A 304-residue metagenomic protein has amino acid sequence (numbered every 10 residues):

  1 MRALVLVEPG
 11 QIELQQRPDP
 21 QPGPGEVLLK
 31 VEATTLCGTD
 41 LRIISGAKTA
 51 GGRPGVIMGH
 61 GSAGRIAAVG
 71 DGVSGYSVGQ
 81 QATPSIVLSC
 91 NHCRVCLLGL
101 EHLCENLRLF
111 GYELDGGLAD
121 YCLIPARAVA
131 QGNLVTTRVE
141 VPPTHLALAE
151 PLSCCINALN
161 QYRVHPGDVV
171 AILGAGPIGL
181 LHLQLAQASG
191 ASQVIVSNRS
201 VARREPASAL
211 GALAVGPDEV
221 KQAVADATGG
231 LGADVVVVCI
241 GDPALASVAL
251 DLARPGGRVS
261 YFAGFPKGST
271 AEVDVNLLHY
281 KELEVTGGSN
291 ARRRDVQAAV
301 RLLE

Functional and structural regions predicted by a protein language model:
P20-T34, A47-C96, R138: Glycine-rich beta-strand-centered segment in the early N-terminal region that forms part of a ligand/cofactor-binding
A82, V139-D218: Mid-domain Rossmann-like dinucleotide-binding core that forms the NAD(H)/NADP(H) cofactor-binding site
H92-L173: NAD(P)H dinucleotide-binding glycine-rich loop of Rossmann-like/cofactor-binding domains, especially the beta1-alpha1
D168, G257-R258: Glycine-centered, small-residue-biased loops immediately flanking beta-strands in adenine/cofactor-binding cores
Q222, G230, P266-E304: C-terminal substrate-binding/catalytic core of Rossmann-like NAD(P)-dependent dehydrogenases/reductases
V224-V236: A short acidic, Gly/Pro-enriched loop at the edge of an enzyme's catalytic core that lines a small-molecule cofactor
A253-R254: Helix-to-beta-strand junctions that scaffold the AdoMet/dcAdoMet cofactor pocket in Class I SAM-dependent enzymes
F262-A263: Acidic carboxylate diad motif detector
